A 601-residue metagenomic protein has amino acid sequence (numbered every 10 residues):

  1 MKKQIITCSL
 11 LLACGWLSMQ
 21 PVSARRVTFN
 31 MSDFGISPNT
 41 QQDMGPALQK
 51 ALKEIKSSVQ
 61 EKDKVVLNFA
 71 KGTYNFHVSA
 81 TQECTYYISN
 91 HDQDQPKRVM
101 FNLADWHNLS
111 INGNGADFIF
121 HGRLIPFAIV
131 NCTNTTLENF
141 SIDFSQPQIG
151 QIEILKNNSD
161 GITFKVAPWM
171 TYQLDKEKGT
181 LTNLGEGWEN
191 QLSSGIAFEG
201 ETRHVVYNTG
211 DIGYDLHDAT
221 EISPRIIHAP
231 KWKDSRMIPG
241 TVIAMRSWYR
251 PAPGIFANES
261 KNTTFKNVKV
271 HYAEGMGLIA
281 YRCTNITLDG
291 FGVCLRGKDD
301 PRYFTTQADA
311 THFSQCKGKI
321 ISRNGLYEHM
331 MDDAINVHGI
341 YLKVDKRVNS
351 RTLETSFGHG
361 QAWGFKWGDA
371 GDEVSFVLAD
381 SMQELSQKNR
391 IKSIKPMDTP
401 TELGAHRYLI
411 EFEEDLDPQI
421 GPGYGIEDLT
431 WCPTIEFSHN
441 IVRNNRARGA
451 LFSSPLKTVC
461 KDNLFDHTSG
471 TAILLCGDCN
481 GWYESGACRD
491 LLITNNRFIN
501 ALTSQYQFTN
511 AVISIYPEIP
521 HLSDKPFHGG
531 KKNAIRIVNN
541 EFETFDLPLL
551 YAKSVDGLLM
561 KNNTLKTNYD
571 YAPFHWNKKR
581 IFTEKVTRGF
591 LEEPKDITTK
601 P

Functional and structural regions predicted by a protein language model:
M1-V27: Bacterial Sec-dependent N-terminal signal peptides
V27-M44: Mature N-terminal, pre-catalytic/accessory segment of carbohydrate-active enzymes
N39, G45-P601: Extracellular parallel beta-helix/beta-solenoid repeat domains
